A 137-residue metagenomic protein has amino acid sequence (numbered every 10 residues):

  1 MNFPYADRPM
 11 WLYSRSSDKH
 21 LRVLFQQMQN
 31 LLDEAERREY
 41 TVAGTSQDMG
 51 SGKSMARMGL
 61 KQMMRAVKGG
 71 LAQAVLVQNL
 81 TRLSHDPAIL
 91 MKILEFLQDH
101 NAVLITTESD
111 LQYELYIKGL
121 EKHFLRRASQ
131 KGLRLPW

Functional and structural regions predicted by a protein language model:
M1-W137: Short, structured surface patches at the beginning of a domain
